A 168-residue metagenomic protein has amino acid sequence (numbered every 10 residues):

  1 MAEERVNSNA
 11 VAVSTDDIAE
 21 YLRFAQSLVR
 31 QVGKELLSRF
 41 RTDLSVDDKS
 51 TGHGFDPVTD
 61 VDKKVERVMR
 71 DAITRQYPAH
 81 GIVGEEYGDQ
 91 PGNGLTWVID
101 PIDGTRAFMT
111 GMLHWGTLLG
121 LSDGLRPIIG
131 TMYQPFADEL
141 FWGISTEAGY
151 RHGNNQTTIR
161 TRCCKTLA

Functional and structural regions predicted by a protein language model:
A2-I102: N-terminal subdomain of lithium-sensitive/metallo-dependent phosphomonoesterases centered on the IMPase/IPPase/PAP
K34, H80, W115, D138-E139 (+1 more regions): Glycine-centered loop/turn positions within well-structured domains that cap or flank conserved ligand/cofactor-binding
R39, A107, H152: Residues that scaffold the ATP/ADP-binding catalytic core of kinase and kinase-like folds
T42-L44, D56, R106-A107, L113 (+1 more regions): Flexible, active-site-adjacent loop/turn segments at secondary-structure boundaries
R70, D89, F108-G111, W142: Short, function-defining helix-loop hinge/capping sites that tune catalysis or transport
N93-F136: Glycine-rich active-site/cofactor-binding loop and its immediate structural neighborhood
G120-A168: Acidic beta-strand-loop-alpha-helix segment within the catalytic core of divalent metal-dependent phosphate-processing
